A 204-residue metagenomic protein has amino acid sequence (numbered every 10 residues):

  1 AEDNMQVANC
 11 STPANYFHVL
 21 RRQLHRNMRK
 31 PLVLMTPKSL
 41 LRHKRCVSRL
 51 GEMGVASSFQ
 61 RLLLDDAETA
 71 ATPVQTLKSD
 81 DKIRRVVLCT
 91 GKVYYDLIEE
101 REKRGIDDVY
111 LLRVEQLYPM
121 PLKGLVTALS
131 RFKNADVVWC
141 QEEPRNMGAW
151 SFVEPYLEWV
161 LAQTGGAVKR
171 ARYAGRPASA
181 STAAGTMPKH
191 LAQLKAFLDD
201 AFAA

Functional and structural regions predicted by a protein language model:
A1, M5-N9, P13-A14, Q23-R26 (+2 more regions): Peripheral docking tails and interdomain loops at the edges of cofactor- or intermediate-handling domains
A1-C89, V93: Active-site phosphate/pyrophosphate-binding segments
E2-N4, S79-I83, I106-V109, R131-V137: Short, surface-exposed connector motifs at secondary-structure boundaries
P13-Y16, Q116-P121, S179: Short acidic loop-to-helix transition motifs that present clustered carboxylates
H18-R22, M28, H43-R49, I98-E100 (+3 more regions): Short acidic, glycine/serine/threonine-rich loops at helix termini
V47-S58, L62, G105-D108, A149-G165: A short, gly/pro- and small-residue-rich
R84, L88, D136-P144: Short glycine-rich or small-residue beta-strand-to-loop segments that form or flank ligand, phosphate, metal/Fe-S
Y94, E99-N134: Generic long, charged, amphipathic alpha-helical segments
